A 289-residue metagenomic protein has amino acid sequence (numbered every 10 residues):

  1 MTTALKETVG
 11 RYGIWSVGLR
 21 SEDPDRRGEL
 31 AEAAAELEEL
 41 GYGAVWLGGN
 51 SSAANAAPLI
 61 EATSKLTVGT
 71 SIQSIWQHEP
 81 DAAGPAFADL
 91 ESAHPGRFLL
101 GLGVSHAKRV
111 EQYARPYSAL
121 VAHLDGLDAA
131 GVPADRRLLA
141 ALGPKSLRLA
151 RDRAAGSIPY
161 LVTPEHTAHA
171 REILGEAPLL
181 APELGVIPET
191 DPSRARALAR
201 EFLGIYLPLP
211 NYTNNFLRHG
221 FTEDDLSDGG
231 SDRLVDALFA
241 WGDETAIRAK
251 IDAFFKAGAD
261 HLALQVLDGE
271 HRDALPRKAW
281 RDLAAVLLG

Functional and structural regions predicted by a protein language model:
M1-G289: Active-site-adjacent structural elements that line small-molecule/cofactor binding pockets in enzymes
